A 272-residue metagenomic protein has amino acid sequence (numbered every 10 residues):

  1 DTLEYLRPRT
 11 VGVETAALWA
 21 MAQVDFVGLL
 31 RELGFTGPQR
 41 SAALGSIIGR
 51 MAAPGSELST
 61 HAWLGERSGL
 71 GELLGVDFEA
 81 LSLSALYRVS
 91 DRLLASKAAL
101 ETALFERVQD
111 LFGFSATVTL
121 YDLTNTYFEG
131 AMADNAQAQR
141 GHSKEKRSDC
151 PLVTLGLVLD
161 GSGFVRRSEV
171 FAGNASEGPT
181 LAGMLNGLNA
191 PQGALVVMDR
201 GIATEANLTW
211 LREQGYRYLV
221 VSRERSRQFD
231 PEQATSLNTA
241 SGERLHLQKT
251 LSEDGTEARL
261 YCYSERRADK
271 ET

Functional and structural regions predicted by a protein language model:
D1-N135, Q139, S148-D149, G156-E169 (+2 more regions): Dynamic "connector" segments at or just before major functional cores
L64, R107, R200-R212: A glycine-rich phosphate-binding loop feature that marks nucleotide/adenosyl-phosphate handling sites
A116, P191-G193, G215: A general structural motif
T119, V196-V197: Residue-level marker for buried hydrophobic side chains located in beta-strands that build the well-ordered beta-sheet
N135-Q137, N186, L211-Q214, S236: Short, solvent-exposed amphipathic alpha-helical segments in soluble enzyme and RNA/protein-processing domains
P151-V153, D160, R167-V170, T209 (+1 more regions): An anionic, glycine-rich sequence signature occurring as long contiguous blocks
S176, V197-A206, E224-R227: Acidic, metal-coordinating catalytic cores used for nucleic-acid/nucleotide bond scission and strand-transfer chemistry
G178-A194: Short, basic/hydrophobic alpha-helical segments
